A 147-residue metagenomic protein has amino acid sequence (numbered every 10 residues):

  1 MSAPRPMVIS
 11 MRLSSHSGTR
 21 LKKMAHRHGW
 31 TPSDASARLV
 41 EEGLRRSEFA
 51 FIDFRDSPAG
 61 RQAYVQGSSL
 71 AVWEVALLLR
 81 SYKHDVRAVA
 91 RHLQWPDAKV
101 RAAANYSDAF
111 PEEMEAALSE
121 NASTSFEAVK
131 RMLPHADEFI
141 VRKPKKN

Functional and structural regions predicted by a protein language model:
M1-L13: Short Lys/Arg-rich basic patches
S15-P32: Surface-exposed, Lys/Arg-rich phosphate-binding patches that contact polyanionic backbones
M24, A88-R91: Short alpha-helical "recognition helix" segments of helix-turn-helix
W30-T31, R91-A102: Short, basic interhelical loop/turn and adjoining N-cap of the next helix at nucleic-acid- or acidic-partner-contacting
T31-F51: Short, basic amphipathic alpha-helical segments that act as recognition/interaction helices in nucleic-acid-binding
R45-V72: Short, positively charged interaction helices/loops
A50-F54, E112-S123: Short Lys/Arg-enriched helix C-cap and helix-to-coil transition segments that create basic nucleic-acid-contact patches
S68-K83: Short, amphipathic alpha-helical "recognition" segments used to contact nucleic acids or chromatin
